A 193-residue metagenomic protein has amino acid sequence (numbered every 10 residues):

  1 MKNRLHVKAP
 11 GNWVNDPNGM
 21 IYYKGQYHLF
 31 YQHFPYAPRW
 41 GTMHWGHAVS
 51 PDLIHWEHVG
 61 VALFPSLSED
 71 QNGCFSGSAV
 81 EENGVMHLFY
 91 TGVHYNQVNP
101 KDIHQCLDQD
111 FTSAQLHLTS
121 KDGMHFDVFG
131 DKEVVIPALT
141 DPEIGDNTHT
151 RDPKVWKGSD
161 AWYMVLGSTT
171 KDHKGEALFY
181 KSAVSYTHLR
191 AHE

Functional and structural regions predicted by a protein language model:
M1-A9: A short helix->beta-strand "capping" segment at the edge of beta-propeller domains
P10-G11, D146: Surface loop/turn motifs at the tips and blade-to-blade linkers of beta-strand repeat domains
D16-Y36, V59-V61, F75-L107, Q115-L118 (+3 more regions): Hydrophobic core segments of beta-strands in well-ordered, beta-rich domains
Y31-E57: Beta-propeller domains
H47-S50, S113-D122, F179-A183: Beta-propeller blade signature
H58-A62, D127-V135, R190: Beta-propeller fold detector
S66-L67: Short coil/turn segments at the loop-to-beta-strand junctions that recur within blades of beta-propeller repeat folds
T187-E193: Conserved small/polar residues in nucleotide/adenosyl-binding loops
